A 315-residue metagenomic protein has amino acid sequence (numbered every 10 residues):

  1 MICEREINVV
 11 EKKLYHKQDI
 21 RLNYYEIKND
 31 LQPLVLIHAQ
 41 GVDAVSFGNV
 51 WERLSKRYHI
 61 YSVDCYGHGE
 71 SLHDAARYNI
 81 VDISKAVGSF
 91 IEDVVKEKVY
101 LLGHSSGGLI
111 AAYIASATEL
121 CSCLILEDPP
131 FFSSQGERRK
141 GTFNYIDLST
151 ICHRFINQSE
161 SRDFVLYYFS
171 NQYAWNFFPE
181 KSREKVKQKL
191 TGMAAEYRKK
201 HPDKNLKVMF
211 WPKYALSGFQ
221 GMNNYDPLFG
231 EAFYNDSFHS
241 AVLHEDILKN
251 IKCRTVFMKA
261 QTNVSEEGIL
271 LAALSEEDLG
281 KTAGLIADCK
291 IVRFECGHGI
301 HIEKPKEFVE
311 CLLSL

Functional and structural regions predicted by a protein language model:
I20, E26-H73: Conserved HGGG/HGGXW glycine-rich cap/lid loop of the alpha/beta-hydrolase fold
C65-L102, S106, Y113, E137-R138 (+2 more regions): Active-site loop/oxyanion-hole signature of alpha/beta-hydrolase fold enzymes
G108-E119, L124: Short glycine-enriched nucleophile-adjacent loop and the immediately C-terminal alpha-helix near the catalytic center
I125-R183: Flexible "cap/lid" loop of the alpha/beta hydrolase fold
K185-D246, T262: Hydrophobic, aromatic-rich cap/lid helix
I247-E295: Conserved loop-alpha-helix segment in the C-terminal half of the alpha/beta-hydrolase fold that carries the catalytic
R293-P305: Catalytic histidine-centered segment of alpha/beta-hydrolase-like enzymes
I302-S314: Post-His helix in hydrolase/transferase enzymes
